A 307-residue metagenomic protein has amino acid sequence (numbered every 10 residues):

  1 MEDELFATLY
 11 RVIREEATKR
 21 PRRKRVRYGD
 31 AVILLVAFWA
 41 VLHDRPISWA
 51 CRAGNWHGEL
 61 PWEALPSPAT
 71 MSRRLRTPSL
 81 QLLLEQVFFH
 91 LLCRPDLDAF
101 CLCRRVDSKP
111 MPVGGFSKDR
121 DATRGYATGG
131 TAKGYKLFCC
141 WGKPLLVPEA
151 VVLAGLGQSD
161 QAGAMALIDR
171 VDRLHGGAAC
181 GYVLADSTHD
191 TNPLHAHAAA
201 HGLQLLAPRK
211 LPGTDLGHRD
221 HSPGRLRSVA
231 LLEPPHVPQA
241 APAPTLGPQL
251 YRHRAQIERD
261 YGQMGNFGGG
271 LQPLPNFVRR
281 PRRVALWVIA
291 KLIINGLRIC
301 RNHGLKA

Functional and structural regions predicted by a protein language model:
M1, L5, G130-K136, I257: Short, flexible loop/turn motifs enriched in small residues
M1-L42: Basic, short loop/linker segments at the boundary and entry of helix-turn-helix/winged-helix-like folds
R25-A31, L35, L42, L80 (+3 more regions): Polybasic low-complexity intrinsically disordered regions
R25-Q86: Short, positively charged, Gly/Tyr-enriched micro-motifs that form contact patches at catalytic or ligand/partner
S48-E59, G155, N276-P281, H303-A307: Short alpha-helical "patches" and their helix-cap loops
S187-N266: Helix-centered, glycine/charged polyanion-binding patches within enzymatic domains that contact phosphate-containing
A243-A307: Basic, amphipathic alpha-helical segments enriched in Lys/Arg and hydrophobic/aromatic residues
